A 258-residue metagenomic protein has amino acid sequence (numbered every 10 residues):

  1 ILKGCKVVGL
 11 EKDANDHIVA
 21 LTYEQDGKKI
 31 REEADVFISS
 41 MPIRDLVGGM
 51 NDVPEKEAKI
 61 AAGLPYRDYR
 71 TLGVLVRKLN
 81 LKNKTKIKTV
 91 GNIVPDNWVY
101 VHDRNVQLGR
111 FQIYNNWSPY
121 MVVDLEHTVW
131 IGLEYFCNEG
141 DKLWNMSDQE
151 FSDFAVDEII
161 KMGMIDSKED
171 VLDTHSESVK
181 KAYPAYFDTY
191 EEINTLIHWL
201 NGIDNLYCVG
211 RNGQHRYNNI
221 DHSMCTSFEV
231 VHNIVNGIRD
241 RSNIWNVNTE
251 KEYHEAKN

Functional and structural regions predicted by a protein language model:
I1-K3, S39, C208: A structural signal for the hydrophobic beta-strands that form the central parallel beta-sheet of Rossmann-like
L2, D16, D166, N201-I203: Short, well-ordered coil/turn elements that cap or connect secondary structure elements
K3, Y69, D166-S178, R241-S242: A short coil-to-beta-strand element that immediately follows conserved catalytic motifs
C5-M164, S242-E252: Mid-domain catalytic core of redox enzymes that form a hydrophobic substrate pocket/lid adjacent to a catalytic redox
F37-M41, W98-V99, Q112, I159 (+5 more regions): Long, contiguous hydrophobic alpha-helical segments, chiefly transmembrane helices and signal peptides
S176-E177, Y186-N258: C-terminal lid/capping helical subdomain adjacent to the catalytic/cofactor pocket in oxidative enzymes
